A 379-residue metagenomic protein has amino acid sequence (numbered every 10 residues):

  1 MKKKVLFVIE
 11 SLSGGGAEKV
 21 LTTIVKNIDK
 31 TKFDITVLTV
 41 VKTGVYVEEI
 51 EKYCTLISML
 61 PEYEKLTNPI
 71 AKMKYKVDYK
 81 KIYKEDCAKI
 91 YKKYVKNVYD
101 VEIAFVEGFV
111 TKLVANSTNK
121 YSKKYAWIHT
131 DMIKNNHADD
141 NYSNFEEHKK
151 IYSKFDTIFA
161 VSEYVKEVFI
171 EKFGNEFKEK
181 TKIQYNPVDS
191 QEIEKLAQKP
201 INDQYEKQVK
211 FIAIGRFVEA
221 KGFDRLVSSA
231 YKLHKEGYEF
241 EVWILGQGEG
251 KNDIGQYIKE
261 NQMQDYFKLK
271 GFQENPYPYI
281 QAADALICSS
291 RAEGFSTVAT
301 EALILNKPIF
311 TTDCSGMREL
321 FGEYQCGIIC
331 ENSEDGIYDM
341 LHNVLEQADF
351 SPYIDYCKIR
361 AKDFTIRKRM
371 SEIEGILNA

Functional and structural regions predicted by a protein language model:
G15-T23, V209-K232, Y238, E249-G255: A conserved mid-protein helix/loop that constitutes part of the nucleotide-sugar donor-binding site
K89-V98, N141-F159: Membrane-proximal helix-turn-helix segments that form the acceptor-binding/catalytic region of lipid-linked
K112-V114, F155-T181: A short, active-site helix/loop in glycosyltransferases that binds the activated sugar's phosphate group
N136-D139, E167-E171, E179-K207, P278: Acidic anion/phosphate-binding donor-loop and adjacent secondary structure in glycosyltransferase catalytic cores
G255-G271: Nucleotide-activated donor-binding/catalytic signature segment of Leloir-type glycosyltransferases, i.e., the conserved
F272, R291: Aromatic "clamp/platform" in nucleotide-sugar-dependent glycosyltransferases that forms part of the donor/acceptor
P308-T311: Short hydrophobic beta-strand element within catalytic cores of glycosyltransferases and related nucleotide-activated
E323-D335, N343-A348: Conserved acidic donor-binding segment of nucleotide-sugar-dependent glycosyltransferases
